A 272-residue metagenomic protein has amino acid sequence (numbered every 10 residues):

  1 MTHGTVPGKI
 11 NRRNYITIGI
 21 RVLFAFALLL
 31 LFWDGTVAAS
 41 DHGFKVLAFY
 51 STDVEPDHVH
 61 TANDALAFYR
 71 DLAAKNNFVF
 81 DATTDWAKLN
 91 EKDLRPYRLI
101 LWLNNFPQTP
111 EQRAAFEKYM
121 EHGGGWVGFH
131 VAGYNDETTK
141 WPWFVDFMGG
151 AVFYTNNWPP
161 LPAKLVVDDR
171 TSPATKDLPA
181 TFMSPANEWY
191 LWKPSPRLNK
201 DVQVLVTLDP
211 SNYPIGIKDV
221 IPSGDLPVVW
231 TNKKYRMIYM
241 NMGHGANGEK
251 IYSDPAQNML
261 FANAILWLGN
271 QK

Functional and structural regions predicted by a protein language model:
M1-T17: N-terminal secretory signal peptides that target proteins for export/translocation
R21-F32: Bacterial N-terminal signal peptides
F32-H42: Bacterial Sec-dependent signal peptides at the C-terminal "C-region" and cleavage site
S40, K45-D136, E249: Helical hinge/lid and interdomain linker segments adjacent to catalytic or ligand-binding clefts that mediate domain
S40-K45, F49, F68-D71, K75-F78 (+3 more regions): Extracellular ligand-binding/catalytic regions of CAZymes and related secreted enzymes and adhesion modules
D64, F68, E111, A115 (+3 more regions): Extracytoplasmic/secreted proteins, especially bacterial periplasmic and envelope-associated proteins
F106-L178: A glycine-rich, often tryptophan-bearing local segment used as a flexible ligand/cofactor-contacting loop or short
Y154-Y239: Catalytic beta-strand/loop cores that center a nucleophilic Ser/Cys/Thr and support acyl-enzyme chemistry
